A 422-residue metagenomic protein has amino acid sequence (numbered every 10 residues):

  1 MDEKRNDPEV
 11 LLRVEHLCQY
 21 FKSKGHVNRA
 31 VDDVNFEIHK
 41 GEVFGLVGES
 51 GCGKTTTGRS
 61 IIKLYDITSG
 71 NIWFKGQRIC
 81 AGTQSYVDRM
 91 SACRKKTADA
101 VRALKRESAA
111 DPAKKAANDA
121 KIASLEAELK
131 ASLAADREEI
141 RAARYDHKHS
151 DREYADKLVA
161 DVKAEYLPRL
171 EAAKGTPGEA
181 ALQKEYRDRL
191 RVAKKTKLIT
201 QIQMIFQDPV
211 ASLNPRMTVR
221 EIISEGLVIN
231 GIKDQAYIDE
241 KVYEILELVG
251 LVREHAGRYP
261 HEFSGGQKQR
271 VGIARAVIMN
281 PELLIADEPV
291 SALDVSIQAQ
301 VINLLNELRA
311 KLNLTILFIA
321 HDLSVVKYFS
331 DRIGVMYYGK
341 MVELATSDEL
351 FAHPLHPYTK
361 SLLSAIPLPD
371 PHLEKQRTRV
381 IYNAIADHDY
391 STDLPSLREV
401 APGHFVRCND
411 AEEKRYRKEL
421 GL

Functional and structural regions predicted by a protein language model:
D2-L11, V27, A81-V87, E107-S108 (+1 more regions): Short catalytic/signature loops enriched in Gly
V47-G48: The feature captures the beta-strand-to-loop junction immediately N-terminal to the Walker
G70-A81, V162-Y166, E171-A173, G178-Y186: Conserved ABC transporter NBD signature motif
Y237-E254: Conserved ABC ATPase "signature" region
Y259-F263, Q267: Conserved ABC ATPase signature
I278-E282, Q298: A short, proline-enriched helix->beta-strand linker immediately N-terminal to the Walker B motif in ABC-type P-loop
